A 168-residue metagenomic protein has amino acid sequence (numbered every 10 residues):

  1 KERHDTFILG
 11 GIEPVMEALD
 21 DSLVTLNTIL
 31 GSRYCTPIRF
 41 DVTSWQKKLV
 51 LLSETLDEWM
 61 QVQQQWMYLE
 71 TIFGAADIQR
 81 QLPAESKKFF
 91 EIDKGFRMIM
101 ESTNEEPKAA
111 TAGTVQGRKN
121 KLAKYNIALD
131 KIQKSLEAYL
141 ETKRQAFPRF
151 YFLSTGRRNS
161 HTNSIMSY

Functional and structural regions predicted by a protein language model:
K1-Y168: Extended amphipathic alpha-helical elements
